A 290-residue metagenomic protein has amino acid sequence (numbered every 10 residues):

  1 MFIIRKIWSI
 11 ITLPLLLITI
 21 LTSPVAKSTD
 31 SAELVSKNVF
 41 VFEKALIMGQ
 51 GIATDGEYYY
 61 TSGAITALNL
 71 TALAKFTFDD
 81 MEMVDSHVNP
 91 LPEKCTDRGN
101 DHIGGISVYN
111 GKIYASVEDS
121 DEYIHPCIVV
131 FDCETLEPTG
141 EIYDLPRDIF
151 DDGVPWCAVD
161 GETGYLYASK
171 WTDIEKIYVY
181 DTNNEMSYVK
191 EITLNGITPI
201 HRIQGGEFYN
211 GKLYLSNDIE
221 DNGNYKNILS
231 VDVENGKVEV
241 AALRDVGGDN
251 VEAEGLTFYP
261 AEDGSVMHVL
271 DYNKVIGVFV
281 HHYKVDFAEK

Functional and structural regions predicted by a protein language model:
V35-E43, E82-T96, E137-R147, S187-G196 (+1 more regions): A short beta-strand motif characteristic of beta-propeller blades
F40-T71, H102-G104: Beta-strand-rich domains and repeat architectures in extracellular enzymes and scaffolds, especially beta-propellers
L46-A53, T96-G105, D148-V159, T198-G205 (+1 more regions): Repeated scaffold domains used in trafficking and secretory/extracellular systems, primarily beta-propellers
G56-E57, N110-G111, E162-G164, N210-K212 (+1 more regions): Short coil/turn segments that connect the beta-strands within blades of beta-propeller domains
Y60-L91: Beta-propeller domains
L68-F76, E122-V130, I174-Y180, N222-S230 (+1 more regions): Structural motif
M81-V117: Blade-loop segments of beta-propeller domains
I197-V233: Loop/turn-rich, solvent-exposed surfaces of beta-rich toroidal or solenoidal domains
